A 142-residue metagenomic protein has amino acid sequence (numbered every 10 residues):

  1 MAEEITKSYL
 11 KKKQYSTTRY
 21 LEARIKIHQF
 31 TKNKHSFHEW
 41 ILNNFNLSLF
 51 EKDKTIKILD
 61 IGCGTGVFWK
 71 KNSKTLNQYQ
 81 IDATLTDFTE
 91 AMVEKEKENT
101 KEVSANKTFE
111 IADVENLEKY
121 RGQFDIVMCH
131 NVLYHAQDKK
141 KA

Functional and structural regions predicted by a protein language model:
A2-D53, V67-F68: Conserved class I S-adenosyl-L-methionine
K34-H38, T89, K139: Conserved donor sugar-nucleotide recognition element shared by glycan-biosynthetic enzymes
L59-N116: Class I SAM-dependent methyltransferase SAM/SAH-binding core
M128: A conserved beta-strand element that flanks and buttresses the S-adenosyl-L-methionine
N131-V132: Short catalytic micro-motifs in class I SAM-dependent methyltransferases
A136-A142: A short, conserved alpha-helix within the catalytic core of class I
